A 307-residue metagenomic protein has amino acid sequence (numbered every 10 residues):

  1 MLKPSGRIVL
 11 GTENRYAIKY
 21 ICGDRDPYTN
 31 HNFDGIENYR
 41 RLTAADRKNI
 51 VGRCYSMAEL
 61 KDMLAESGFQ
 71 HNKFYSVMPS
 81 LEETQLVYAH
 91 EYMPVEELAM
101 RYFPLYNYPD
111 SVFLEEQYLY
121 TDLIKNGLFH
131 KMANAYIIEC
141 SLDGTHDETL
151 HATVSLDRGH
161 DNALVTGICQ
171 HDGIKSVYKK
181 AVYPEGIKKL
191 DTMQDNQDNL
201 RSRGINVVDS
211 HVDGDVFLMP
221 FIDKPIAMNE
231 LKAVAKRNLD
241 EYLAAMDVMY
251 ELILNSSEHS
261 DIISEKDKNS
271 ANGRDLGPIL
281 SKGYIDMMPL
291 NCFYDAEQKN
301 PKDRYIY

Functional and structural regions predicted by a protein language model:
M1: A short SAM/SAH-binding and catalytic strip from SAM-dependent methyltransferases
S5-E13: Conserved beta-strand signature within the Rossmann-like core of class I S-adenosyl-L-methionine
Y16-I21, S80-L86, D147-E148, I226-N229: Short catalytic/ligand-binding loop motif for oxyanion handling, primarily in non-cytosolic enzymes, centered on
G23-G35, Y39, A45, E265-Y307: Catalytic activation segment of kinase domains across protein kinase-like and atypical kinase folds
K48-S76: Short alpha-helix
S56-E59, K73-Q170: Rossmann-like AdoMet/SAM-dependent catalytic core
H151-N199, L231: ATP-binding glycine-rich loop module of kinase domains
I205-N269: Conserved structural core of kinase catalytic domains
